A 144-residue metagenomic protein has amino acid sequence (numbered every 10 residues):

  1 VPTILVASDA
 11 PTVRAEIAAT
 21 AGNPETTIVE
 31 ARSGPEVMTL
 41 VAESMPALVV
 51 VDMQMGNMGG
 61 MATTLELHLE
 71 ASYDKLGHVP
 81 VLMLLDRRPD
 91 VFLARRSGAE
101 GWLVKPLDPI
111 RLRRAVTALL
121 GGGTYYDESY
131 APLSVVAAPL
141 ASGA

Functional and structural regions predicted by a protein language model:
V1-A21, V49: Conserved acidic segment of CheY-like receiver
A19-A21, L40, L93: Alpha-helical interaction/dimerization surfaces of two-component signaling modules
R32-L48: Acidic, metal-coordinating helix/loop segments flanking the phosphotransfer/catalytic sites of two-component signaling
M45-A47, S72-P80: His-Asp phosphorelay/catalytic-motif detector in bacterial-type signaling
A47, V51-L69: Conserved phosphotransfer microenvironments
A62, M83-L103: Alpha4 helix (beta4-alpha4-beta5 surface) of REC/receiver domains from two-component response regulators
L107-T117: C-terminal output helix
G123-A144: CheY-like receiver
